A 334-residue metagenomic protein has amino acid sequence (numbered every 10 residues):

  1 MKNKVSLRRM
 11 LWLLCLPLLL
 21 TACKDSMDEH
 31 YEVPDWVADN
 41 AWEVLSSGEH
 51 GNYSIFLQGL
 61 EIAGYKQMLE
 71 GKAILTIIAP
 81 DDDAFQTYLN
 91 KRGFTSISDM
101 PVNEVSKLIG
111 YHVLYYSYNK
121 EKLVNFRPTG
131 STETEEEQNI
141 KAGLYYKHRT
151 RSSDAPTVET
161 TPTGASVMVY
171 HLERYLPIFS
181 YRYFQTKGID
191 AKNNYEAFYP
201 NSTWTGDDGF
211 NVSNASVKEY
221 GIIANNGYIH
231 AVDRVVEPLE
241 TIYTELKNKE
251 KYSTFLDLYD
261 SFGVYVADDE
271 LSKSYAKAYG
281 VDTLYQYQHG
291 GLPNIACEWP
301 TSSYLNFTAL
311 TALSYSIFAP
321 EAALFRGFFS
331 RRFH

Functional and structural regions predicted by a protein language model:
M1-C23: Sec-dependent bacterial lipoprotein signal peptides
C23-H334: Mature, structured domains of secreted/extracytosolic soluble proteins
